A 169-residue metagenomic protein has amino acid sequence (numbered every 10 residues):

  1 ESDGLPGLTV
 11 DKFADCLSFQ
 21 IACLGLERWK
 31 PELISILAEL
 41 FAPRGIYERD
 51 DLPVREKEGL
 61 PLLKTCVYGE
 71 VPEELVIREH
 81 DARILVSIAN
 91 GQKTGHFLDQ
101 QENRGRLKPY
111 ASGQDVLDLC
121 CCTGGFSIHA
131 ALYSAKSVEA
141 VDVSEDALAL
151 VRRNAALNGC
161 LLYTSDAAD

Functional and structural regions predicted by a protein language model:
E1-D11, W29-H96: Non-catalytic substrate-recognition/targeting regions of SAM-dependent transferases
E1-S2, Q101, K108: Conserved alpha/beta core surface patches that mediate binding of polyanionic ligands
V10-S18: Acidic/polar active-site rim loop that often engages polyanionic ligands
D15, I84, N103, C120: Conserved hydrophobic/aromatic pocket- or pore-lining residues that grip, position, or stack substrates in active sites
S18-E27: Short histidine-centered catalytic/ligand-binding loop motif
R106-L162: Conserved SAM/SAH cofactor-binding pocket of Class I
Y163-D169: Conserved small/polar residues in nucleotide/adenosyl-binding loops
